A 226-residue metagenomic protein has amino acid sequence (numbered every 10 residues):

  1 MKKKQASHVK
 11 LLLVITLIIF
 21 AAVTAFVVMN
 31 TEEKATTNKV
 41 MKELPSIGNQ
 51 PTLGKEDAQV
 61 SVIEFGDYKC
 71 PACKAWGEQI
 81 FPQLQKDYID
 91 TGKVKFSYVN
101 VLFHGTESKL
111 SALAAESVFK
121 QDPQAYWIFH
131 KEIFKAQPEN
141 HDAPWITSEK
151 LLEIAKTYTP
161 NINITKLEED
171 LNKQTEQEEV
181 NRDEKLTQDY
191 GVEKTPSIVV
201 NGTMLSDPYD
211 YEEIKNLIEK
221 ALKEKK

Functional and structural regions predicted by a protein language model:
M1-T31, F65, F81, I154-K226: C-terminal cap of thioredoxin/glutaredoxin-like
A22-V27, N49, V60-S61, T106-L110 (+4 more regions): Extracytoplasmic/periplasmic mature domains of Sec-exported, cell-envelope-associated bacterial proteins
N30-E64, K86: N-terminal, intrinsically disordered, polar/charged segments of Gram-positive cell-envelope systems that serve as
K42-P45, P51, K74, V101 (+1 more regions): Flexible, active-site-adjacent loop/turn segments at secondary-structure boundaries
A58-S61, G92, K194-P196: Envelope-exposed proteins and targeting segments
V62, C70, I198: Conserved S/T- and glycine-rich ATP-binding loop of Class I adenylate-forming
G66-K69, K74-K156, Y190-E193: Structural alpha/beta surface segment adjacent to cysteine/selenocysteine redox centers across thiol/disulfide enzymes
